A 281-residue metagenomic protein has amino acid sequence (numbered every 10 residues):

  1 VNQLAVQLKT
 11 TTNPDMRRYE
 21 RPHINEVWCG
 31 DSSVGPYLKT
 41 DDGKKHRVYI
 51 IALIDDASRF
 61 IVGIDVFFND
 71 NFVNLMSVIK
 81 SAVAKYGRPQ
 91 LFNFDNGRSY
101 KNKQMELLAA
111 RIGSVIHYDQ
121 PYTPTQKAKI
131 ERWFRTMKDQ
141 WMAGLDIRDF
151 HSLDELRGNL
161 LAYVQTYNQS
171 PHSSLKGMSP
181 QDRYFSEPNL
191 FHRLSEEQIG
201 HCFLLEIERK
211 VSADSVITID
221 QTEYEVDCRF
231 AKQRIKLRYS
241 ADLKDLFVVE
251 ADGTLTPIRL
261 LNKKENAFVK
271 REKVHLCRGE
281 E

Functional and structural regions predicted by a protein language model:
V1-I54, S58-I61, F72-V78, K85-Q90 (+4 more regions): Mobile-element integrase/transposase regions, centering on the N-terminal DNA-binding/Zn-coordinating module
I54-D55, P124, V249: Hydrophobic alpha-helical segments, especially N-terminal targeting/anchoring helices
F67-N71, K263: A short acidic/small-residue loop/turn micro-motif
Y86-Q104, Q120: Acidic/histidine-rich, metal-coordinating catalytic segments
E106-G200, A241: Charged alpha-helix within mobile-element recombinases
N168-E281: C-terminal, beta-rich DNA-binding module of retroviral/retroelements integrases
